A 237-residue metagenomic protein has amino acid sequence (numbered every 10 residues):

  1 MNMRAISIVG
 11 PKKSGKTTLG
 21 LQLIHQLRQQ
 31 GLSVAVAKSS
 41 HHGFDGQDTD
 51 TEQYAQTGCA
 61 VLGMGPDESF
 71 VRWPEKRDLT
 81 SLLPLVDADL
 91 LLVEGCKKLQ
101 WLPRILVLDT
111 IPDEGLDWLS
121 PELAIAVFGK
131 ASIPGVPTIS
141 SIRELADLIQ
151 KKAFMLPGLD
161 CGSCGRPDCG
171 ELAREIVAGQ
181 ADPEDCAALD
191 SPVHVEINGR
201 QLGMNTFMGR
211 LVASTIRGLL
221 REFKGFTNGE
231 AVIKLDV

Functional and structural regions predicted by a protein language model:
M1-H42, L156: Walker A (P-loop) phosphate-binding motif
Q22-P74: N-terminal phosphate/diphosphate-binding loop that engages ATP/GTP or pyrophosphate donors across diverse enzyme folds
C59-V61, W101-L108, D117-A146: Active-site regions of enzymes building and remodeling cell-envelope glycoconjugates
F70-P112: Glycine-rich phosphate-binding loop used to anchor ATP phosphates in small-molecule kinases, encompassing both
Q150-D160: Immediate flanking context of iron-sulfur cluster ligation sites
G158-R174, A188: Local cysteine-cluster metal-coordination motifs and their immediate loop/turn environment, predominantly Fe-S cluster
I176-D190: Non-heme iron-sulfur electron-transfer modules
